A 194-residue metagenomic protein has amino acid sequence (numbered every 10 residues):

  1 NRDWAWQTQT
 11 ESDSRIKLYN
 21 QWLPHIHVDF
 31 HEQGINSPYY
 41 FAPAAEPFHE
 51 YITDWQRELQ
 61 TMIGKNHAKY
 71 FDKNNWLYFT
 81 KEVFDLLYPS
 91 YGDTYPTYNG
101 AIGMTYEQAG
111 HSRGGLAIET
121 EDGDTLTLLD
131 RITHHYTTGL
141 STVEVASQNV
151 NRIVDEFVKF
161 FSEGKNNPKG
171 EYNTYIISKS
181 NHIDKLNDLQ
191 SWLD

Functional and structural regions predicted by a protein language model:
N1-D194: Structured catalytic-domain cores with a bias toward divalent-metal coordination
